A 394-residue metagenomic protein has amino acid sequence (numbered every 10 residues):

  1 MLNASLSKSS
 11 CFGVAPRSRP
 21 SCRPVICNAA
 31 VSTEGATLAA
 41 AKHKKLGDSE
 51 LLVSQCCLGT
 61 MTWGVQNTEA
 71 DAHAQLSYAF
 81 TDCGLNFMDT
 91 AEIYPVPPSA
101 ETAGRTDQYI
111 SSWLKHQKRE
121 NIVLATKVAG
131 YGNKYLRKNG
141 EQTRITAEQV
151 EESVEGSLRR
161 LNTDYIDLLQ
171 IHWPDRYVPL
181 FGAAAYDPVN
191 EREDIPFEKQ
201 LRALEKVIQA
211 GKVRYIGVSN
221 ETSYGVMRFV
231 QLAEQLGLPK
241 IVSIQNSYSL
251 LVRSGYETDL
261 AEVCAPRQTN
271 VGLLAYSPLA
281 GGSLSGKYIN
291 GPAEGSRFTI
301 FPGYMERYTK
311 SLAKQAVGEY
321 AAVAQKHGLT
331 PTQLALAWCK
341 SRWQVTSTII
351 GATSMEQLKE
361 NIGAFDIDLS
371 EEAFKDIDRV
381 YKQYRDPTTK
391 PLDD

Functional and structural regions predicted by a protein language model:
L2-T126, A147-E148, D164, A203-Q209: N-terminal binding-site loop/beta-alpha segment at the start of enzyme catalytic domains that lines or forms
T33, L38-A40, P174-R379, Y384 (+1 more regions): Beta/alpha (TIM)-barrel catalytic core signal, keyed to glycine-rich beta->alpha loops juxtaposed to Asp/Glu that bind
T60-A70, L136-Q149, P188-I195: Active-site mouth loops of central-metabolism enzymes
T62-G64, Y94-P97, G130-K134, H172-Y177 (+3 more regions): Feature marks short, surface-exposed loop/turn motifs that line or immediately flank catalytic pockets and channel
N67-F80, T146-R160, F197, V226-Q231: Short, acidic/polar
F87-A91, V123-K127, Y165-I171, G217-N220 (+1 more regions): Short beta-strand segments at enzyme active-site cores
P97-G104, G130-I145, Y177-Y186: Surface-exposed, active-site-proximal loop segments in enzymatic domains
K134-Q170, V178, L251: Active-site gating/metal-coordination segments in enzymes
